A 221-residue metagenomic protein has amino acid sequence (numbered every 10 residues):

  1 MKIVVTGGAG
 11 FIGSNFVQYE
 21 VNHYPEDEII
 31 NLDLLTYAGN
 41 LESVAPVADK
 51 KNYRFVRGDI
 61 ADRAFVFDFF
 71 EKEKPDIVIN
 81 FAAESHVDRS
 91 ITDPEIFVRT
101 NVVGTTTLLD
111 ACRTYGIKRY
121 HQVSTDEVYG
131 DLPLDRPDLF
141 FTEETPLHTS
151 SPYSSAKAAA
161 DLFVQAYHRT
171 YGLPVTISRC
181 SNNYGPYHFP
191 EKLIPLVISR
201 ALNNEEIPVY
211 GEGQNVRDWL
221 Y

Functional and structural regions predicted by a protein language model:
M1-N183: N-terminal Rossmann-like NAD(P)+-binding domain of SDR-like oxidoreductases, especially those catalyzing
L41, I91, P190-E191, W219: Conserved strand-to-helix beginnings and helix N-cap segments that scaffold or border functional pockets
S90, E143-H148, L173-P186, V197-L220: A conserved pocket-lining segment of Rossmann-fold NAD(P)-dependent short-chain dehydrogenase/reductase
D135-R136, P190-I198: A glycine/serine/threonine-rich, flexible loop-to-helix segment that serves as the NAD(P) cofactor-binding "lid"
